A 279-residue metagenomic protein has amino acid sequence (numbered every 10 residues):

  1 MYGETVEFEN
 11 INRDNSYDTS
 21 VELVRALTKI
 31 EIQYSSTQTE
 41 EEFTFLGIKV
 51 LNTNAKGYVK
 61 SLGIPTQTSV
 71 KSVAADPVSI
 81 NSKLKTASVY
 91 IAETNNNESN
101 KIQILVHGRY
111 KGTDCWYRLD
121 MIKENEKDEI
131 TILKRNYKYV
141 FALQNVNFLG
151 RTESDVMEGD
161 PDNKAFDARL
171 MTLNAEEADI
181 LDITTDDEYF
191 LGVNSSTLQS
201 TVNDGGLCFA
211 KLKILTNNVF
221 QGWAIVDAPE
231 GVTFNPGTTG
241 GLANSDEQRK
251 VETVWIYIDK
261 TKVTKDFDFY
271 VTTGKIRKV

Functional and structural regions predicted by a protein language model:
M1, V59-G63, G231-T238: Acidic Ser/Thr/Pro-rich low-complexity disordered segments that often serve as glycosylated linkers/stalks around
M1-R25, Q33-S35, E126-D182: Extracellular beta-sheet/turn segments enriched in Thr/Pro/Gly and aliphatic residues
M1-T37, Y110, E176-T201, F220 (+3 more regions): Short, low-hydrophobicity acidic/polar segments
F8-R13, T19-V24, K29-R135, S200-G206 (+4 more regions): Tryptophan-paired
Y110-G112, N136, P229-E230, K275-R277: Solvent-exposed strand-loop boundary residues in beta-sheet-rich modules
D204, E230, P236, K260-V263: Surface-exposed loops/turns
A210-L212, T233: Long, low-complexity interaction regions most often at the N-terminus
N218-N244: Short, solvent-exposed loop/linker segments at beta-strand-coil boundaries, enriched for Pro/Gly and Ser/Thr
